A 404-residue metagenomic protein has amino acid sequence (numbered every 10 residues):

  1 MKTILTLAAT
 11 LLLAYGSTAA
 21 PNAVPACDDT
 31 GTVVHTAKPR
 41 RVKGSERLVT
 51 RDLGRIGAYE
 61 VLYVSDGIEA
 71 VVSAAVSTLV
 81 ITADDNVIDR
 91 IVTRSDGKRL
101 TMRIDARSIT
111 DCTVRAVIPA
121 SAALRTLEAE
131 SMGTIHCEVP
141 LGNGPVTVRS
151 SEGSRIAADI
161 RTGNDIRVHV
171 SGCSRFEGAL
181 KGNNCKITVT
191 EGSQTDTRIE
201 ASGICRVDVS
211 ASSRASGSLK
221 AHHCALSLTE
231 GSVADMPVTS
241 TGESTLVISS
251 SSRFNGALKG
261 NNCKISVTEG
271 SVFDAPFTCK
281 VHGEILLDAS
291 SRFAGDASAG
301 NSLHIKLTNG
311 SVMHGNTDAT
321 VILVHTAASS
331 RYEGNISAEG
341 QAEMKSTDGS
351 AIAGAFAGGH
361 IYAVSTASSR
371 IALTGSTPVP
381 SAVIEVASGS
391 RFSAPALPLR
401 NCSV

Functional and structural regions predicted by a protein language model:
M1-V404: Intrinsically disordered, low-complexity terminal regions
